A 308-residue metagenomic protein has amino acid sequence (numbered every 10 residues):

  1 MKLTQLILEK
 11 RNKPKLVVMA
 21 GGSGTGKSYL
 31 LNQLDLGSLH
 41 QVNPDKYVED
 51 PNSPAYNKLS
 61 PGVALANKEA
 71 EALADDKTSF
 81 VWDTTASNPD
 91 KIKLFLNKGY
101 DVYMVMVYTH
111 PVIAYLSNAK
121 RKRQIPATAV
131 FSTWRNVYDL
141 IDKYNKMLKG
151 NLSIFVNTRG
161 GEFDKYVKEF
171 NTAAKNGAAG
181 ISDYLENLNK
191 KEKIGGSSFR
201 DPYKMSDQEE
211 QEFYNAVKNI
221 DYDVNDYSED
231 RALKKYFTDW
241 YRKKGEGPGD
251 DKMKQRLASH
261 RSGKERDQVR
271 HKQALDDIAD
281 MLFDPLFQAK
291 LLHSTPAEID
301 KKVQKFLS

Functional and structural regions predicted by a protein language model:
K10-K13, L73: Phosphate-binding P-loop
G22-S23: The conserved Walker
G26: Conserved glycine(s) of the Walker
Y29-T78: Conserved substrate/cofactor phosphate-moiety recognition/catalytic segment in nucleotide-dependent phosphotransferases
G62-Y100: Glycine-rich phosphate-binding loop used to anchor ATP phosphates in small-molecule kinases, encompassing both
Y100-Y115: Conserved phosphate-donor/acceptor-positioning beta-strand/loop module used by diverse small-molecule
L116-V224, L282, L286: Conserved GTP-binding G-domain of TRAFAC-class P-loop NTPases and closely related GTPase folds
